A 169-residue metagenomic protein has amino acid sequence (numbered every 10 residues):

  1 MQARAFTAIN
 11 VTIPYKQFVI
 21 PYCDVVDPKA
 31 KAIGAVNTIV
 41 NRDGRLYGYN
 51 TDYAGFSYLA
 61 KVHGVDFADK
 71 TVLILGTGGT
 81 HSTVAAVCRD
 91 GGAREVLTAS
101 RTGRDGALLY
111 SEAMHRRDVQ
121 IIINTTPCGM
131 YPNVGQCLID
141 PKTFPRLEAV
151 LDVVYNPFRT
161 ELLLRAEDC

Functional and structural regions predicted by a protein language model:
M1-H63: Phosphate/diphosphate ligand-binding glycine-rich loop within oxidoreductases
I13-F18, G79-T80, P127-M130, N156: Short glycine-rich anion-binding loops that position phosphate/pyrophosphate groups of nucleotides and phosphorylated
P21-D24, Y58, V62, A86 (+3 more regions): Short, well-ordered alpha-helices that flank and scaffold nucleotide-derived cofactor binding pockets
G48-Y53, A60, V65, D69-R89 (+1 more regions): Glycine-rich adenosine-cofactor-binding loop
D90-L108: NAD(P)-binding Rossmann-fold cofactor-contacting core
G106-C169: Rossmann-like adenosine-cofactor binding region
